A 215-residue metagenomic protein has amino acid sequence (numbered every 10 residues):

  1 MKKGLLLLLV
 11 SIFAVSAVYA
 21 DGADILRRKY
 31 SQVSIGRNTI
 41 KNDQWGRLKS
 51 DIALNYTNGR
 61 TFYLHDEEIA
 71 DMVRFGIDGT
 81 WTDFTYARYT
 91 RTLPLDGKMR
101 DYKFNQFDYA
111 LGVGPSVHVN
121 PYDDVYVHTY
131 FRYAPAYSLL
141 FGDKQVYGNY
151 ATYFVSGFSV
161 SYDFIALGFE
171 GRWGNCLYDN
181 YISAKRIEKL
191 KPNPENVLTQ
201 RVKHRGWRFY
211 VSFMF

Functional and structural regions predicted by a protein language model:
M1-L26: Cleavable N-terminal export/targeting peptides
A20-E68, R201-F215: Short glycine/proline- and aromatic-enriched beta-strand/turn motifs that initiate or cap beta-hairpins
D24, G59-E67, S116-Y122, S159-I165 (+2 more regions): Structural signature of outer-membrane beta-barrel channels/translocons
R27-K29, L48-Y56, D71, K103-L111 (+3 more regions): Residues that define the transmembrane beta-barrel architecture of outer-membrane proteins
K29-I35, V73-G79, T129-Y133, S156-F158 (+2 more regions): Membrane-embedded beta-strand positions of outer-membrane beta-barrel proteins
R37-T39, S50-G142: Gram-negative (and chloroplast) outer-membrane scaffold detector with strong preference for beta-barrel transmembrane
L48-S50, T90-G97, K144-N149, S183-K191: Flexible, surface-exposed loop regions and adjacent strand-edge segments of Gram-negative outer-membrane beta-barrel
Y147-F215: Predominantly the C-terminal beta-signal and adjacent terminal strand-loop region of outer-membrane beta-barrel
